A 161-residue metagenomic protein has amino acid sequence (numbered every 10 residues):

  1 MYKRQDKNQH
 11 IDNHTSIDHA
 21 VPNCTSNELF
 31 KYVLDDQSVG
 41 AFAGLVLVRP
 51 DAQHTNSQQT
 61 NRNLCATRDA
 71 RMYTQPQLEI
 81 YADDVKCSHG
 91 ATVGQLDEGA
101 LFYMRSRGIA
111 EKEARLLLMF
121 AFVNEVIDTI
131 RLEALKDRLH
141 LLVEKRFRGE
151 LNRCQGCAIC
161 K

Functional and structural regions predicted by a protein language model:
K3-F102, S106-I109, V123, I130-G156 (+1 more regions): Conserved beta-strand/loop scaffold segments within soluble protein domains that form the structured core and edges
